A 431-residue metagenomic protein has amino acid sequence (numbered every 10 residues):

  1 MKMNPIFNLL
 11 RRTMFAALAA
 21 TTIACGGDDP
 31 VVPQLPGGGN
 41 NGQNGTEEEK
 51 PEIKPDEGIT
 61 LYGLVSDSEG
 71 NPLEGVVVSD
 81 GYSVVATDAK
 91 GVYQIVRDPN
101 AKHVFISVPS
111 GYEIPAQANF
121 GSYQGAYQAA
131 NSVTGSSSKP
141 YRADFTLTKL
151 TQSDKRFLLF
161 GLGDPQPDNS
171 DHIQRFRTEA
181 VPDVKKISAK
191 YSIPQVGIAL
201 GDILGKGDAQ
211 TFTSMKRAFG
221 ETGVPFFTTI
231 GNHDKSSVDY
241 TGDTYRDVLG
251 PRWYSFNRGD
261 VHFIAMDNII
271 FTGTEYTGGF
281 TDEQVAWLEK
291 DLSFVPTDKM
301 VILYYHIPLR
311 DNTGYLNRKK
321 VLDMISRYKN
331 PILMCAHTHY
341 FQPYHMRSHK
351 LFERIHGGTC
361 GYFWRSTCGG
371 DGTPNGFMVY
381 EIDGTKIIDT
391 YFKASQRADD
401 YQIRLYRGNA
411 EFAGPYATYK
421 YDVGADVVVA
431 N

Functional and structural regions predicted by a protein language model:
K2-M14: Bacterial N-terminal signal peptides that target proteins for export
F15-T60: Bacterial Sec-dependent N-terminal signal peptides
D28-D29, E47-D56, T60, E69 (+1 more regions): N-terminal active-site segment of His-dependent metallophosphoesterases
I59-Y82, P99-N100: Short, ordered, surface-exposed loop/turn motifs in non-cytosolic proteins
Y82-R97: Short, acidic Ser/Thr/Gly-rich low-complexity loop/linker segments typical of extracellular and cell-surface proteins
P109-K139, A209-E289, S293-V295, L316-I332 (+2 more regions): Extended active-site neighborhood of metal-dependent phosphoesterases/phosphodiesterases
L292-N312: Short acidic, glycine-rich surface-loop motifs adjacent to enzyme active sites
L351-V429: Binuclear metal-dependent phosphoesterase catalytic core
